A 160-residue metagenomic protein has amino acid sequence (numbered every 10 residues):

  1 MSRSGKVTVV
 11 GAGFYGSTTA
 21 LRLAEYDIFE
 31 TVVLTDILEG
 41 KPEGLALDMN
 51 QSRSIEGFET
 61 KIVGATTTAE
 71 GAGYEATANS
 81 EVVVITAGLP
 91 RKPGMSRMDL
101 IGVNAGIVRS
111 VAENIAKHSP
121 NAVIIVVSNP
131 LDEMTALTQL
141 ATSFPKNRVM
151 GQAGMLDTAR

Functional and structural regions predicted by a protein language model:
A12-G13: Glycine-rich Rossmann-fold phosphate-binding loop(s) that bind the pyrophosphate of adenine dinucleotide cofactors
G16-S17: N-terminal Rossmann-fold NAD(P) dinucleotide-binding loop
L23: Aromatic pocket-lining residues of Rossmann-like dinucleotide-binding sites
I37-S80: Conserved N-terminal Rossmann-fold NAD(P) cofactor-binding segment
A87, V126-R160: Rossmann-fold dinucleotide-binding core
R91-N104: Glycine/threonine-rich flexible loop motifs
H118-V123: A short helix->loop->beta-strand "cap" motif at the edges of active sites that frequently abuts
